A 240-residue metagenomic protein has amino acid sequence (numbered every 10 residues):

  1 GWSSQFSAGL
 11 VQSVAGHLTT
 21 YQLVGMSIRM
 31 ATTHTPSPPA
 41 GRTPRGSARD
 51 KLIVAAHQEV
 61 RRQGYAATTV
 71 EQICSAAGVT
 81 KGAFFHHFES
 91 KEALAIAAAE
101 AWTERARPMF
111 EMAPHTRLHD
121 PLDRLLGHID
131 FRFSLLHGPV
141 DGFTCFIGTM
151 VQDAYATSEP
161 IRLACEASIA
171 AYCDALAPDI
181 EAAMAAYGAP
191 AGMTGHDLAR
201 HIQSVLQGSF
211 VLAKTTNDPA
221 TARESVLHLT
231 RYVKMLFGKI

Functional and structural regions predicted by a protein language model:
G1-S47, M184-Y187, K239-I240: N-terminal intrinsically disordered/low-complexity leader segments
R29, A154-I161, A170-L198, M235-I240: Hydrophobic alpha-helical bundle segments that form small-molecule/ligand-binding pockets
A31, K51, A55-A93, A97: Helix-turn-helix
A97, E111-T144, G195-I202: Hydrophobic alpha-helical connector segments
E100-R105: Short, basic, alpha-helical segments at the C-terminal edge of helix-turn-helix-like DNA-binding modules
R124, G138-L163: Amphipathic alpha-helical segments used for helix-helix packing
L135, Q203-A220, V233-I240: Amphipathic C-terminal alpha-helical segment
F143, G148, M193-L212, H228-Y232: Hydrophobic alpha-helical segments that form the core of small-molecule binding pockets and/or dimer interfaces
